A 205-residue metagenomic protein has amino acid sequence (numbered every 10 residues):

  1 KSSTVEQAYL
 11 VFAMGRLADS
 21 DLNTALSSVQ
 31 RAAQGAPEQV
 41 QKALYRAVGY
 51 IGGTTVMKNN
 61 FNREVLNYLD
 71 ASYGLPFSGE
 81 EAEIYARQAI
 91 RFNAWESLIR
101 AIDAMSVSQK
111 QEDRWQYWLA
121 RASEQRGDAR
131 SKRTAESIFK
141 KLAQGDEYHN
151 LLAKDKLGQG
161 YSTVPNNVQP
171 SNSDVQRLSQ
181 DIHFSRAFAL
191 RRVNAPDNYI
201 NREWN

Functional and structural regions predicted by a protein language model:
K1-N205: Extracytoplasmic and endomembrane cell-envelope/extracellular-matrix remodeling and assembly machinery
